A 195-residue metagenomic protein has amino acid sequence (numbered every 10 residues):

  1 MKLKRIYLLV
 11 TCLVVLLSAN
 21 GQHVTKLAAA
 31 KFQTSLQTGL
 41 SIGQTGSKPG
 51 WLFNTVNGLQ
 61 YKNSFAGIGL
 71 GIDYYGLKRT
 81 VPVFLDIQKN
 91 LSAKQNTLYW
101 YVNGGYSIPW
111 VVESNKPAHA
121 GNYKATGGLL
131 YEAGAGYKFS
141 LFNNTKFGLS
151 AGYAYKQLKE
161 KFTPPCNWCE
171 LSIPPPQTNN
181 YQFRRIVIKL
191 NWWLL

Functional and structural regions predicted by a protein language model:
C12-N20: Hydrophobic h-region of N-terminal signal peptides that target proteins for export in Gram-negative bacteria
N20-G67, N191-L195: Short glycine/proline- and aromatic-enriched beta-strand/turn motifs that initiate or cap beta-hairpins
A28, T45-P49, Y75-R79, A120-G127 (+1 more regions): Replace "Gram-negative outer membrane beta-barrel proteins" with "bacterial and organellar outer membrane beta-barrel
K31-S35, G50-L52, T80-F84, G128-E132 (+1 more regions): Transmembrane beta-barrel architecture of outer-membrane proteins
Q33-G39, G67-G71, W100-G105, S150-A154 (+1 more regions): Transmembrane beta-strands of outer-membrane beta-barrel proteins
S41-G43, D73-Y75, G105-V111, A154-E160 (+1 more regions): Structural signature of outer-membrane beta-barrel domains
V56-T145: Gram-negative (and chloroplast) outer-membrane scaffold detector with strong preference for beta-barrel transmembrane
N180-L195: Outer-membrane beta-barrel "beta-signal"
